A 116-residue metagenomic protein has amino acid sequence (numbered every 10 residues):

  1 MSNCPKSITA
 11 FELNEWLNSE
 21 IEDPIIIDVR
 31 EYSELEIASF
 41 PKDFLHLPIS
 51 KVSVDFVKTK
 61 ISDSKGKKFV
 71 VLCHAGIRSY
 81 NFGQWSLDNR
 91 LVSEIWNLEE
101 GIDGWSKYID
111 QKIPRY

Functional and structural regions predicted by a protein language model:
M1-P24, Y32-K68, I77-Y116: Rhodanese-like catalytic fold shared by cysteine-dependent sulfurtransferases and DSP/PTP-type phosphatases
L72: Short, surface-exposed ligand- or partner-binding patches at beta-edge/loop junctions that are enriched in aromatics
